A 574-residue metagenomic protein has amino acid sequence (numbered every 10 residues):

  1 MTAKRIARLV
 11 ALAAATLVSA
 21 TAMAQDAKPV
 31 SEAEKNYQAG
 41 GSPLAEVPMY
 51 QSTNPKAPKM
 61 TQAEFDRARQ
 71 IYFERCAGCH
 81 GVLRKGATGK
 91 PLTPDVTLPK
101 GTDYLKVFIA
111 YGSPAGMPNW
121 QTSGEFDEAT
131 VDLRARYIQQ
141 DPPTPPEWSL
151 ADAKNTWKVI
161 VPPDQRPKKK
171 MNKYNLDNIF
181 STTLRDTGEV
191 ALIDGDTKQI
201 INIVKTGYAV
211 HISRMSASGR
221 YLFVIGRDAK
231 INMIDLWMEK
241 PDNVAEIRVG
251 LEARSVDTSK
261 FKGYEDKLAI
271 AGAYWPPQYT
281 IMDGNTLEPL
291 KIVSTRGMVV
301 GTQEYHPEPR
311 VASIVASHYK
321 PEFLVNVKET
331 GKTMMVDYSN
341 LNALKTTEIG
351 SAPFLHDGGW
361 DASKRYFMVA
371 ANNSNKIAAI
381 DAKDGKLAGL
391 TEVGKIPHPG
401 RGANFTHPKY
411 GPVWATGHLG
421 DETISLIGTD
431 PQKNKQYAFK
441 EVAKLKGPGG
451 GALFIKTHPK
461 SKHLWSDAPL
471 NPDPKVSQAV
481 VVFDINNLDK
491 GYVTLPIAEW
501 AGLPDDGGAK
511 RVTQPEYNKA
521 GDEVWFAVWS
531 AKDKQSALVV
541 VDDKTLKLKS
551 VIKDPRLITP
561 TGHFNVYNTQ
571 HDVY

Functional and structural regions predicted by a protein language model:
D26-G40, L83, A87, T93-T144: Extracytoplasmic electron-transfer domains, predominantly the class I c-type cytochrome c fold
P29-I71, K168: Electrostatic cytochrome c docking/interface patches
T61-K85, Y104-Y111: Sequence/structural segment immediately N-terminal to covalent heme-attachment motifs in c-type and related
T156-Y174, R214-A217, V256-E265, E304-Y319 (+6 more regions): Structural signature of eukaryotic scaffold interfaces centered on beta-propeller domains
Q199-V204, K240-R248, E288-V293, G297-E304 (+5 more regions): A short beta-strand motif characteristic of beta-propeller blades
I234-E239, M282-L290, D337-L341, D381-K386 (+3 more regions): Short loop/turn segments immediately following beta-strands, especially the blade-tip and inter-blade linker loops
V244, R248-G331, N342-G350, L355: Asp-box/WD-like beta-propeller blade repeats and closely related beta-sheet repeat scaffolds
G411-T416, E422-I424, G449-S536: Loop/turn-rich, solvent-exposed surfaces of beta-rich toroidal or solenoidal domains
